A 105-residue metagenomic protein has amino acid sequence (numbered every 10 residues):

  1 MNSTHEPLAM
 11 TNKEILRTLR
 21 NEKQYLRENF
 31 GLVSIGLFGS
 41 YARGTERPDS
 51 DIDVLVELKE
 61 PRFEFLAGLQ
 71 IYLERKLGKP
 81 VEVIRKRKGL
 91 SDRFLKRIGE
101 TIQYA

Functional and structural regions predicted by a protein language model:
M1-S34, R43-P48, L58-A105: Catalytic core of pol beta-like nucleotidyltransferases
L37: Conserved histidines in hydrophobic membrane contexts and catalytic metal-binding motifs
D53-V56: Short beta-strand->loop micro-motif that forms the acidic, two-metal-ion catalytic signature in nucleotide-processing
